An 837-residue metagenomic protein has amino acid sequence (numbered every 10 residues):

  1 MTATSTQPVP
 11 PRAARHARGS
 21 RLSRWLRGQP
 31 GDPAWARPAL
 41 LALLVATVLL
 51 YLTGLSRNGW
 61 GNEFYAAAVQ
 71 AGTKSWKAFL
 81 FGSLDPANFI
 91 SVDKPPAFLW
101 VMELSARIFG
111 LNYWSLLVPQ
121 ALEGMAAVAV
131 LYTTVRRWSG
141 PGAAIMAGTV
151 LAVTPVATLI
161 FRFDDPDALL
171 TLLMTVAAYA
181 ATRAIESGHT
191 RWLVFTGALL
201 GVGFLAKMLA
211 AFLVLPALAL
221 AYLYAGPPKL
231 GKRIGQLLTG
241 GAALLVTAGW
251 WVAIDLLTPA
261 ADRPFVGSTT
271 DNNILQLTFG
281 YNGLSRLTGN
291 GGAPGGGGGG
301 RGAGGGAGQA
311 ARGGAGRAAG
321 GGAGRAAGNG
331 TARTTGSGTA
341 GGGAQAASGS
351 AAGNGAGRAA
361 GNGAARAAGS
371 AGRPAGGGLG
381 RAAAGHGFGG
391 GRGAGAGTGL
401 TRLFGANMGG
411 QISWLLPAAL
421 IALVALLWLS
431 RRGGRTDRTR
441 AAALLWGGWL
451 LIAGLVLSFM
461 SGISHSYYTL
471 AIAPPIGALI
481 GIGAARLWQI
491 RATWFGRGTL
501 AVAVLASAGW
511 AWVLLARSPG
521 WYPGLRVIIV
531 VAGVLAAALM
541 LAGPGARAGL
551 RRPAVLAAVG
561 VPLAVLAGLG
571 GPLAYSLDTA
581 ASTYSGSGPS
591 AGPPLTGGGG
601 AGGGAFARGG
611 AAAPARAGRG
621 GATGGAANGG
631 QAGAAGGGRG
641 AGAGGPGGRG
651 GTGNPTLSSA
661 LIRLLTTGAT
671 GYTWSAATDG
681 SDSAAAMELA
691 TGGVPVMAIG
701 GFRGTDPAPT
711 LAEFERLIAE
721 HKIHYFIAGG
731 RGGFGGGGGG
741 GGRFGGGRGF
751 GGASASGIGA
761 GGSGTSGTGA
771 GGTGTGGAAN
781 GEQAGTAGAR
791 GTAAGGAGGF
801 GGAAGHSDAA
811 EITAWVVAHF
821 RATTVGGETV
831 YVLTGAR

Functional and structural regions predicted by a protein language model:
M1-Q276, G280-G291, A307-Q309, R317 (+8 more regions): Membrane-integral, polyisoprenol-dependent glycosyltransferases of the GT-C/oligosaccharyltransferase superfamily
V69, A684-A685: Long alpha-helical repeat scaffolds
T73-K77, A126, N282, M408 (+7 more regions): Sec/Tat-exported extracytoplasmic proteins
Q120, L170-L172, F212, Q276-L277 (+4 more regions): Structural recognition of the beta-strand scaffold that forms the well-ordered cores of secreted hydrolase catalytic
T154, G570, G680-S681: Helix N-cap/beta->alpha junction signal
L277, N282, R286-T398, S576-L664 (+3 more regions): Disordered, low-complexity segments in secreted/periplasmic proteins that are enriched in proline
R491-G597, R649, P655: Transmembrane helical bundles and short interhelical boundary loops of multi-pass, membrane-embedded
G651-A684, T691-G733: Luminal/periplasmic acceptor-recognition loop/helix of membrane-associated glycosyltransferases
